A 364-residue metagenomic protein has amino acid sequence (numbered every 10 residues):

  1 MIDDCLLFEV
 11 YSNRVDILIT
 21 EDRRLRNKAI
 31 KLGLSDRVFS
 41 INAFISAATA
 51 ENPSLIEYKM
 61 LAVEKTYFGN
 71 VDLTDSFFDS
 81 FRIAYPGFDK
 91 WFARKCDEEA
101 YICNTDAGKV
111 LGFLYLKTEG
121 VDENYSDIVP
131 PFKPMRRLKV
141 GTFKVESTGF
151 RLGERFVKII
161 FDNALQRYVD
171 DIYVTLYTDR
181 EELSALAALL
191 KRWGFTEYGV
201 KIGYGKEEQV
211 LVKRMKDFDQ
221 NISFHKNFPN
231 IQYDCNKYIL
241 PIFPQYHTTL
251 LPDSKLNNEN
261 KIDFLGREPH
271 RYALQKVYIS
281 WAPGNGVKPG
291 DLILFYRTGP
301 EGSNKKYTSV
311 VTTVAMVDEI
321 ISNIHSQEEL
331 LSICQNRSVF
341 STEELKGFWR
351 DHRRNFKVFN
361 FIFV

Functional and structural regions predicted by a protein language model:
N13-I17, R23-R82: Acidic, PIN/NYN-like endoribonuclease modules and their adjacent C-terminal/linker elements
I56-K139, V145-S147, V212-K213, I231-Q232 (+1 more regions): Non-catalytic substrate-recognition and accessory regions of acyl/acetyltransferase enzymes
L73-S76, S80-R82, E207-P289: Compositionally biased, charged N-terminal/linker segments
G141-L152, Y177-D179: A short, internal acetyl-CoA/4′-phosphopantetheine-binding micro-motif in the GNAT/acyltransferase core
F150-L165, S184: Conserved acetyl-CoA-binding loop-helix of GNAT-fold acetyltransferases
A164-D179: Conserved GNAT acetyl-CoA-binding A-motif
T178-V200: Conserved active-site alpha-helix within GNAT-family acetyltransferase domains
Q245-Y246, L250-V364: Structured alpha/beta reader/binder surfaces that contact nucleic acids or chromatin modification marks
